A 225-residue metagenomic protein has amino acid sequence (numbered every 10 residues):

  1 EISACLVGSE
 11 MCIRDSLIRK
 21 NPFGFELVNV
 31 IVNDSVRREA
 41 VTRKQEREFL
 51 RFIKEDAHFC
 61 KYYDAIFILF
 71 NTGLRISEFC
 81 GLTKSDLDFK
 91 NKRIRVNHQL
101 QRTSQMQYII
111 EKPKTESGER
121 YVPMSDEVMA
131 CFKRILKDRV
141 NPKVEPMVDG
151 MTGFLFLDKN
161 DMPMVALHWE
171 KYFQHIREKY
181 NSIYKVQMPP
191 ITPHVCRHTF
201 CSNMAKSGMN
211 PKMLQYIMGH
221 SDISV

Functional and structural regions predicted by a protein language model:
E1-G8, I13: Single conserved hydrophobic/aromatic residue that forms the stacking wall/gate of nucleotide- or nucleobase-binding
S16, Q105-Q107, D161: Detector for glycine-centered tight turns/loop "hinges" at secondary-structure junctions
I18-I76, C80-L82, K90, S117-E119 (+2 more regions): Basic, Lys/Arg- and aromatic-enriched nucleic-acid-binding interface segment
L27-V30, Q45, L82-V140, M147: Conserved tyrosine-mediated DNA breakage-rejoining catalytic core shared by Y-recombinases
V32, A40, Q99-L100, M218-V225: Catalytic-site neighborhood detector that most strongly recognizes the C-terminal catalytic loop/helix of tyrosine
R51-Y62, V122, D138-M147, M151-F154 (+2 more regions): Short, basic (Lys/Arg/His-rich) helix/loop patches that form interaction surfaces in the mid-to-C-terminal regions
G81-L87, Q215-S221: A short, basic/aromatic helix-end/turn motif that makes direct DNA contacts
